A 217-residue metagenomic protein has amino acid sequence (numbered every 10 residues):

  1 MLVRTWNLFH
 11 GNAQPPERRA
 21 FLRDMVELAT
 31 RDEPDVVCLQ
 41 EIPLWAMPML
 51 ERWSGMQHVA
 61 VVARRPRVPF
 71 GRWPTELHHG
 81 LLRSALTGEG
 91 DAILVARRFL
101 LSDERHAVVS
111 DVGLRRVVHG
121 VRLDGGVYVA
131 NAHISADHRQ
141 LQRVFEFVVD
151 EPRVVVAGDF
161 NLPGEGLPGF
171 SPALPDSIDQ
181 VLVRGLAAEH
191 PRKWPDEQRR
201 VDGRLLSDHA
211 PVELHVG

Functional and structural regions predicted by a protein language model:
M1-V36, L44, P48, Q57-A60 (+1 more regions): Active-site regions of metal-assisted phosphoester/phosphodiester hydrolases, unifying DNase/endonuclease modules
A63-P66: Secretory/extracellular carbohydrate-interaction modules and structurally similar beta-sandwich "look-alikes"
P69-F70: Preference for well-ordered, secondary-structure-rich cores of eukaryotic proteins
